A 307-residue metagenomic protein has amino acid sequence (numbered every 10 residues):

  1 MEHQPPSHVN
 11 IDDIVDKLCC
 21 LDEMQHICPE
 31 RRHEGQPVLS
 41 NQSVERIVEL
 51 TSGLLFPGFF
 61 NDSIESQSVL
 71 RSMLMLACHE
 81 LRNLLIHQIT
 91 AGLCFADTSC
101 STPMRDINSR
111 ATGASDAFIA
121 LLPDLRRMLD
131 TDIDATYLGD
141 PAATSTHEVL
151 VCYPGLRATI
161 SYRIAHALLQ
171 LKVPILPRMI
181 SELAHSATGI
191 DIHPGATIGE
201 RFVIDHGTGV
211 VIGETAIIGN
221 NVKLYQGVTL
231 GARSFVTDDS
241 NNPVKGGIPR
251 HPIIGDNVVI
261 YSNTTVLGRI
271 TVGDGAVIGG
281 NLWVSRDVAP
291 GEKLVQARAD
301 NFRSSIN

Functional and structural regions predicted by a protein language model:
M1-M179: Terminal amphipathic alpha-helical/low-complexity segments used for targeting or macromolecular assembly
A184-F302, I306: Structural signal for interior beta-strand "rungs" in well-ordered beta-sheet cores of soluble enzyme domains
